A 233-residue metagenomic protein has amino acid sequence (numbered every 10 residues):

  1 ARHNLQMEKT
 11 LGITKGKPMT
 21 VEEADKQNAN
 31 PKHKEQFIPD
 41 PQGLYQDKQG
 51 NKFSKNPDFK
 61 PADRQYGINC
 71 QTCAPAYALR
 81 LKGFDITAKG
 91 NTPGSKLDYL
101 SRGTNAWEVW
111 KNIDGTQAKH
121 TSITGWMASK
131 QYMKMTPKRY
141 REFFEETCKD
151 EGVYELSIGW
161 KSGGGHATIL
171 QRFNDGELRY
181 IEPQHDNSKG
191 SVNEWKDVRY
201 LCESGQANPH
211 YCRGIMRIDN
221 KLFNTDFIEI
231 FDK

Functional and structural regions predicted by a protein language model:
H3-I113: Active-site nucleophile-adjacent alpha helix/oxyanion-hole segment immediately C-terminal to the catalytic cysteine
N4, G12-K15, K32, G50 (+6 more regions): Short, flexible coil/linker elements and helix-boundary hinge sites characteristic of intrinsically disordered
T10, T14, P41, K48 (+6 more regions): Intrinsically disordered, low-complexity segments enriched in small/polar residues
R80-G165, I169-P183, K189-K196: Conserved active-site-adjacent core of cysteine acyl-enzyme catalytic domains
G165-A167, Q171-K233: Active-site signature of cysteine proteases
